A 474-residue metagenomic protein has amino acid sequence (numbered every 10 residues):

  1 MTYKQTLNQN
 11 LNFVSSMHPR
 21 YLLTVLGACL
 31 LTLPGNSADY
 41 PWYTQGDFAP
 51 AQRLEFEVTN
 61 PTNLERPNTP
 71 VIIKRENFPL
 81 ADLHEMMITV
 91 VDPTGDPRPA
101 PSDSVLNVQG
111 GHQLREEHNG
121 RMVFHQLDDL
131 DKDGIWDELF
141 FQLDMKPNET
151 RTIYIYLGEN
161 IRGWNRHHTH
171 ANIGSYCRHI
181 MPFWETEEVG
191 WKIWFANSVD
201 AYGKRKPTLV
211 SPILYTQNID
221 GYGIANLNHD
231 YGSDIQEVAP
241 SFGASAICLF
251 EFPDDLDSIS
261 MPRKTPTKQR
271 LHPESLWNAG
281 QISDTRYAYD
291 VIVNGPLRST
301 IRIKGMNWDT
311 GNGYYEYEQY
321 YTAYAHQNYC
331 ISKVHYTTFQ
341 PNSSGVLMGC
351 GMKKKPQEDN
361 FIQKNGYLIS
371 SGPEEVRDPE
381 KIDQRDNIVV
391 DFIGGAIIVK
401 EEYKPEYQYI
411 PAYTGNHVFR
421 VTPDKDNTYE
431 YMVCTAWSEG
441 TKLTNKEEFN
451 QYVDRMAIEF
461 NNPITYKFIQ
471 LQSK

Functional and structural regions predicted by a protein language model:
Y3-L23: Bacterial N-terminal signal peptides that target proteins for export
L23-T32: Bacterial N-terminal signal peptides
A38-N172: Alpha-mannosidase-like glycoside hydrolase catalytic domains involved in N-glycan trimming, generalizing to other
P61, Y154-F242, S438-D454, Q470-L471: Beta-strand-rich N-terminal accessory domains
P79-H84, D96, K355-Y367: Short aromatic-acidic-glycine turn motif
D131-P147, I155, E159-N160, A396-K474: Beta-strand-rich recognition/accessory modules
N226-A325: Extended, loop-rich substrate-binding clefts of extracytoplasmic carbohydrate-active enzymes
Y317-A323, N328-N365: Acidic (Asp/Glu-rich), glycine- and aromatic
